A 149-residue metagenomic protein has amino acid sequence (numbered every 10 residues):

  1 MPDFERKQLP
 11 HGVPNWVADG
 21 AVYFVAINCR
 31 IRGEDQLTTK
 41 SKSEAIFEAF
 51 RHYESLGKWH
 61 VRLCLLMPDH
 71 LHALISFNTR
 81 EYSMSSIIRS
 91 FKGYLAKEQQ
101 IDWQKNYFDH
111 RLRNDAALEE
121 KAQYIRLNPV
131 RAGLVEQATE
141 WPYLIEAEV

Functional and structural regions predicted by a protein language model:
M1-V149: Short catalytic/metal-binding and nucleic-acid-binding patches
